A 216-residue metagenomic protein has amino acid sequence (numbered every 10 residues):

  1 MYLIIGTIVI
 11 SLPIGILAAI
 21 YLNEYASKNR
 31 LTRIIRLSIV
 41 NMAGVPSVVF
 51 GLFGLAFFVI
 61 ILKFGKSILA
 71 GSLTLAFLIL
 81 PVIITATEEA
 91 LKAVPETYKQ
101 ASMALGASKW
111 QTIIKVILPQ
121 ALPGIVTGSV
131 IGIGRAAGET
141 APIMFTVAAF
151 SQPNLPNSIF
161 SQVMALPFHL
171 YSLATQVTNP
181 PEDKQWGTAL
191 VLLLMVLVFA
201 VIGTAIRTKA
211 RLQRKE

Functional and structural regions predicted by a protein language model:
Y2-I10, I14, P46, V116 (+2 more regions): Hydrophobic alpha-helical transmembrane segments of multipass integral membrane proteins, especially permease/channel
G6-I39, L52, T204-L212: Transmembrane-helix boundary motif in ABC transporter permease subunits
L31-S38, L69, A76, L80 (+7 more regions): Alpha-helical membrane-protein architecture signal
V40-A76: Generic hydrophobic transmembrane alpha-helix motif, especially the helices
P46, L105-G106, P119: Glycine/proline-centered hinge or cleavage motifs at structural transition points of membrane proteins
A86, K109-V147: Transmembrane alpha-helices
E88, K92, M103, V130 (+1 more regions): C-terminal transmembrane helix and the adjacent membrane-cytosol boundary/short C-terminal tail of inner/organellar
I143-L193: Interhelical loop and adjacent transmembrane-helix boundary motif in polytopic membrane transport permeases
